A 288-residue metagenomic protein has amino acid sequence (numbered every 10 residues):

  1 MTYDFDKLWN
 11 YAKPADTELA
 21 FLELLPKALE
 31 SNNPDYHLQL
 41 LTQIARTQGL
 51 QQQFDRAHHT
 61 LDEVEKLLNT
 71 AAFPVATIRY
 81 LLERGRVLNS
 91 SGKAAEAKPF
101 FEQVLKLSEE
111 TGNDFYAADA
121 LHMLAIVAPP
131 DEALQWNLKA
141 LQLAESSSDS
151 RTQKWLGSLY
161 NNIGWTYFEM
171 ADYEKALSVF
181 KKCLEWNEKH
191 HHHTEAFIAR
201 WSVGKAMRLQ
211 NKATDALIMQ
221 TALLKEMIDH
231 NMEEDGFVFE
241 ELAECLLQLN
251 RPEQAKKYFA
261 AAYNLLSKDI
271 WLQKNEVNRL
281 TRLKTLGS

Functional and structural regions predicted by a protein language model:
M1-P26, S31, D35-T42: N-terminal leader/linker segments that initiate helical-solenoid repeat arrays
T2, F259, L265-S288: Terminal, low-structured helical/coil segments at or just beyond the last alpha-helical repeat
Y3-N10, Q39-Q52, A76-G92, Y116-P130 (+4 more regions): Tandem amphipathic alpha-helical repeat scaffolds
L25-P26, D62-N69, E102-E109, K139-D149 (+3 more regions): Amphipathic alpha-helical segments of tetratricopeptide repeats
N32, A72, G112, S148-R151 (+2 more regions): Structural signature of alpha-solenoid helical repeat scaffolds
D35, V75, F115, R151-K154 (+2 more regions): Residue signature of alpha-solenoid helical repeat architecture, marking inter-repeat boundaries and helix-start
